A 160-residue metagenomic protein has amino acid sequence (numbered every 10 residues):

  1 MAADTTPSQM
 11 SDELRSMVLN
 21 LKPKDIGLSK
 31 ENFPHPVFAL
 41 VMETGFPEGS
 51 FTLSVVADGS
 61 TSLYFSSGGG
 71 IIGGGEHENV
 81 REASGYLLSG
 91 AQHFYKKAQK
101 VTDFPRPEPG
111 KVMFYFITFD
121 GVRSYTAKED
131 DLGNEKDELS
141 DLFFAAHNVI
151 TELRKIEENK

Functional and structural regions predicted by a protein language model:
M1-V41, K111-K160: Short, well-ordered, aromatic-rich surface patches in folded extracellular/luminal domains
P36-A39, D58, S67: Membrane-interface extramembranous regions
V41, G49-F51, V55-A57, Q92 (+1 more regions): N-terminal nucleophile
T44: Short, surface-exposed binding/anchoring microloops in extracellular/periplasmic proteins
A57-G59, N79, K128-G133: A short, sequence-level motif marking secondary-structure junctions
S60-G74: Acidic/histidine-rich, surface-exposed loop or edge segments in extracytoplasmic proteins
H77-S84, L88, E135-F143: Short, charged, low-complexity patches
N79-M113: Short, internal acidic amphipathic alpha-helical interface segments that mediate docking to partner proteins
